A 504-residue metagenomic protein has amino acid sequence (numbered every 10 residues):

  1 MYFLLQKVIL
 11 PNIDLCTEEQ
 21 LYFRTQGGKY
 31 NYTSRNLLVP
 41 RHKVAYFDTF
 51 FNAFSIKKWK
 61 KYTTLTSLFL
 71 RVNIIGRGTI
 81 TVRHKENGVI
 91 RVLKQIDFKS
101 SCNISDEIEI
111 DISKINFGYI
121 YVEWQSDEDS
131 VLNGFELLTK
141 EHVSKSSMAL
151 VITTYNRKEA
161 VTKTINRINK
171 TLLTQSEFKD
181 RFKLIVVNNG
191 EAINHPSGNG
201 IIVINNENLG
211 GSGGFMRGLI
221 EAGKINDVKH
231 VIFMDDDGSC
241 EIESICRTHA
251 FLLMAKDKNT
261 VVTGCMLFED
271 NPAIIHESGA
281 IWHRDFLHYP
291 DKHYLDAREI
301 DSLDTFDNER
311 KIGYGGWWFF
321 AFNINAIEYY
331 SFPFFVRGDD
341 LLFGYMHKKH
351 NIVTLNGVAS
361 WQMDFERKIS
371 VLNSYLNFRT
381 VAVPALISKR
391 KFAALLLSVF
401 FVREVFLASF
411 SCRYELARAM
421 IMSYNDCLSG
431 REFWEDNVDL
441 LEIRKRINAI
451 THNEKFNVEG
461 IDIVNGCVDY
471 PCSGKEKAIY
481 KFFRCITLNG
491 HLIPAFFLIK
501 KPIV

Functional and structural regions predicted by a protein language model:
M1-W124, R379-V504: Terminal low-complexity segments of carbohydrate-biosynthetic enzymes
N133-K140, T354-V371: Active-site donor/metal-binding and catalytic loop motifs of nucleotide-sugar-dependent glycosylation enzymes
R157-S176: Short, well-formed alpha-helical segments that are part of the catalytic scaffolds of diverse glycosyltransferases
M216-H230: Active-site nucleotide-sugar/metal-binding loop of Leloir-type enzymes
D227-S239: Short beta-strand-to-loop acidic/aromatic patch adjacent to the donor-nucleotide binding site
I242-Y289: Conserved donor NDP-sugar-binding/catalytic core segment of glycosyltransferases
H293-F319, R367-K368: A recurrent flexible, glycine/aromatic-enriched loop bordering the glycosyltransferase active site that acts as
Y314-G315, F319, E328-Y345, H350-L355 (+1 more regions): Donor nucleotide-sugar recognition loop
